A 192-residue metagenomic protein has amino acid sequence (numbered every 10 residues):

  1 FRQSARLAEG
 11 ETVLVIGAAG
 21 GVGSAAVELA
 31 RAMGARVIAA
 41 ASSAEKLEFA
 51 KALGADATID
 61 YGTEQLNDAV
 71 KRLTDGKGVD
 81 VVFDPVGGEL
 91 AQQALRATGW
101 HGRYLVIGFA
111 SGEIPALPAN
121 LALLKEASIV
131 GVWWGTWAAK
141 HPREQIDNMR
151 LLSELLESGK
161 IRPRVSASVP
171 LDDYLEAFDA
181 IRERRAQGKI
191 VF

Functional and structural regions predicted by a protein language model:
F1-E64: Mid-domain Rossmann-like dinucleotide-binding core that forms the NAD(H)/NADP(H) cofactor-binding site
E9-E11, V79, H101: Phosphate-coordination loops involved in phosphoryl transfer and adenosine-cofactor binding
L14, I59, D80-F83, L105: N-terminal Rossmann-like NAD(P) cofactor-binding module of classical short-chain dehydrogenase/reductase
A18, V86, F109: NAD(P)H cofactor-binding loop motif with strongest signal on the N-terminal glycine-rich segment
Q65-G76: Short amphipathic alpha-helix with an adjacent loop that forms part of the alpha/beta core around
E89-I161, A186: Glycine-rich phosphate-binding loop and adjacent beta-alpha segment of Rossmann(oid) nucleotide-cofactor-binding
S153, S158-A167, L175-F192: C-terminal capping/lid region of NAD(P)-dependent oxidoreductase domains
